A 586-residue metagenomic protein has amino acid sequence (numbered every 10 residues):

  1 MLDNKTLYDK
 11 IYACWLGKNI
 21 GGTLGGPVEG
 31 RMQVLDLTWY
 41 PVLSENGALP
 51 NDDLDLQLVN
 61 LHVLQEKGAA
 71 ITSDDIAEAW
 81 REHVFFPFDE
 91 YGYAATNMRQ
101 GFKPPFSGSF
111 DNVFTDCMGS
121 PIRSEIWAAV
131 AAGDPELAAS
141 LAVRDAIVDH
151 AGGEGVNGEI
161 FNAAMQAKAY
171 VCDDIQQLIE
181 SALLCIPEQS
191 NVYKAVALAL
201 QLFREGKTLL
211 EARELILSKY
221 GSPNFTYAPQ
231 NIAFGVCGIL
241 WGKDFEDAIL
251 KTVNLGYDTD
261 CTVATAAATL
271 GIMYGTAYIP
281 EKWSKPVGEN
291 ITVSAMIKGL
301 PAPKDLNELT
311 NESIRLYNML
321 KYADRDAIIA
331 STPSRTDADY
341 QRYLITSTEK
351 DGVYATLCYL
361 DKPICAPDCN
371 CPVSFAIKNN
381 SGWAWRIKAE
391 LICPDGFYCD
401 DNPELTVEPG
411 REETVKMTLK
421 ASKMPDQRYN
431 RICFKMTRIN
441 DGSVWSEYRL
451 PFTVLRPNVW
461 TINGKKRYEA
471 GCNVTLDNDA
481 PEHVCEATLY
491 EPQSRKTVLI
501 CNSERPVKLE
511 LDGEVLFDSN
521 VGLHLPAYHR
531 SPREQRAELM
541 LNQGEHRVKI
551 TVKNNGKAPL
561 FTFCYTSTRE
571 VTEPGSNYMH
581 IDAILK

Functional and structural regions predicted by a protein language model:
L2-V59, I76-A77: An N-terminal structural lobe/cap that precedes and organizes the functional/catalytic core across diverse proteins
L7, M98, S107-T115, I126-D134 (+3 more regions): Accessory "access/gating" subregions that flank catalytic or transport cores
I20, L24, T38, N162 (+2 more regions): Catalytic phosphate/nucleotide-handling subdomain of diverse soluble enzymes
F397-K423: Intrinsically disordered, low-complexity Pro/Gly/Ser/Thr-rich segments with frequent PxxP/GP/PP motifs and embedded
K423-W460: Terminal connector regions
E447-P492, R533-Q535, T551-K586: Extracellular/secretory pathway-exposed regions associated with glycan biology
E491, R495-E510, V548: Aromatic-lined ligand-binding clefts that engage carbohydrates, nucleic acids, or primary amines
K508-C564: Beta-strand-rich ligand-recognition modules
